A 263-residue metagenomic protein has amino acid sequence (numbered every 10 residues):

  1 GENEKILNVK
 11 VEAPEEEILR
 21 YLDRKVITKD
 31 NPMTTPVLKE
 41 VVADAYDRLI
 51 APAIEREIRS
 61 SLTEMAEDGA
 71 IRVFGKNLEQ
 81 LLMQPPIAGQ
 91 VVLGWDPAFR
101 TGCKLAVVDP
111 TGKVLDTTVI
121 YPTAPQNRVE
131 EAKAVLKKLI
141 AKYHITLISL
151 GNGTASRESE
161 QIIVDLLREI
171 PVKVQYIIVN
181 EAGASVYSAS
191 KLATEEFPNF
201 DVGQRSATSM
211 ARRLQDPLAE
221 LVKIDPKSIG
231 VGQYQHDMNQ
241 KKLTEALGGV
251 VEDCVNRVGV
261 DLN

Functional and structural regions predicted by a protein language model:
G1-V91, P110, K133-K138, K142: Extended, highly charged clamp/arch subdomains and adjacent linkers that form or line substrate-binding channels
L7-K10, T146-A155, I177: Short glycine-rich phosphate-binding loop at a beta-alpha junction
L19-R24, G102-P110, V119-I120, S159-I162 (+4 more regions): Short acidic, glycine/serine/threonine-rich loops at helix termini
P86-V114, L214: Gly/Thr-rich phosphate-binding beta-strand-loop-beta motif of the actin/hexokinase/Hsp70
W95-F99, G153-E158, V179-V186, K227-Q240: A glycine-rich phosphate-binding loop feature that marks nucleotide/adenosyl-phosphate handling sites
G112-I145: Nucleic-acid-processing active sites and adjacent nucleic-acid-binding tracks, predominantly divalent metal-dependent
A124-Q126, Q175-D216: Short alpha-helix plus adjacent loop in nuclease-associated cores
E195-N263: Long, highly charged, low-complexity intrinsically disordered interaction regions that mediate electrostatic DNA/RNA
